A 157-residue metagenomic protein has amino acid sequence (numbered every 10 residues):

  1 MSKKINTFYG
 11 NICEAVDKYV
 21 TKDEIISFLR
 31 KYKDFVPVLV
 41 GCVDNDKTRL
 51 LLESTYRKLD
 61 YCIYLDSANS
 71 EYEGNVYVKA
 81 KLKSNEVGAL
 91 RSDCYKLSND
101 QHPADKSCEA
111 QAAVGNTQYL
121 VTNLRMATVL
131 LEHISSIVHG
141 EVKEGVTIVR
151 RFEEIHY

Functional and structural regions predicted by a protein language model:
M1-I12: Glycine-rich phosphate-binding loop and adjoining beta1-alpha1-beta2 segment of Rossmann-like nucleotide-binding folds
I12-E14, I63: Conserved beta-strand segments of alpha/beta enzyme cores
D17-K22: Conserved acidic residues
D23-D34: Short amphipathic alpha-helix with an adjacent loop that forms part of the alpha/beta core around
D34-V38, C42-Y157: Glycine-rich phosphate/adenylate-binding loop
